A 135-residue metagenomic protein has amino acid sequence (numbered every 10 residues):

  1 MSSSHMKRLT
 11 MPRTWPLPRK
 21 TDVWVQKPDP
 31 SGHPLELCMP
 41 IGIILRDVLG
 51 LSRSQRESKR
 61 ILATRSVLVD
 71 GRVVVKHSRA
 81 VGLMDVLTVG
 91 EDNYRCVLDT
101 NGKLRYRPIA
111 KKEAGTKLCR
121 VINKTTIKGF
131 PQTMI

Functional and structural regions predicted by a protein language model:
M1-I135: Ferredoxin-like alpha/beta domains used as RNA- or RNAP-binding modules
